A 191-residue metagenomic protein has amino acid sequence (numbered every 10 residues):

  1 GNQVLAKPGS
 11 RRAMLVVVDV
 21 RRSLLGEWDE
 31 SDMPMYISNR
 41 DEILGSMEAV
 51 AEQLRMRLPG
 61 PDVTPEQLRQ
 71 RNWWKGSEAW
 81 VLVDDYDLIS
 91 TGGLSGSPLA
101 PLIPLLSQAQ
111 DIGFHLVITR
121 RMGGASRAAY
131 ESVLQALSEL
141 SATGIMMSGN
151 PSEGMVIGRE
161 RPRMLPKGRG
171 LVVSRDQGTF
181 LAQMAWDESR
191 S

Functional and structural regions predicted by a protein language model:
G1-E66, Q70-I145, G149: P-loop NTPase catalytic phosphate-binding loop
S31, T119, R127-S191: Phosphate-binding and hydrolysis-coupling loops of NTP-dependent motor/remodeling domains
